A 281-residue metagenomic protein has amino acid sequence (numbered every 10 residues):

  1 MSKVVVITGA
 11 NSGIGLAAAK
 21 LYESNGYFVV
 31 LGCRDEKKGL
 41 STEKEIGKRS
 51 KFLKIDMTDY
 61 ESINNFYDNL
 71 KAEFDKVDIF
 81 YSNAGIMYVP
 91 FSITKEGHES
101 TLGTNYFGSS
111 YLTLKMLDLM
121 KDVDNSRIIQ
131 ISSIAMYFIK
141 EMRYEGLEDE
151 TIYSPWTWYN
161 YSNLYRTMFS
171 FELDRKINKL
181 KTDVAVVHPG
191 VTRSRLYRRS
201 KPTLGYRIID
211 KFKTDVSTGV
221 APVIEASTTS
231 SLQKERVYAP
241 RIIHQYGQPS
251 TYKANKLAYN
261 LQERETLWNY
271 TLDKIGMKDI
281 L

Functional and structural regions predicted by a protein language model:
M1-E73, D78-F80, G85, M136 (+2 more regions): NAD(P)H-dependent oxidoreductase Rossmann-fold/reductase module
F28, N125-R127: Short glycine-centered segments of the SAM/dcSAM-binding site in methyltransferase folds
K71, T104-D124, M136, D174-R175: Amphipathic alpha-helical dimer-interface segment in Rossmann-like NAD(P)H-dependent oxidoreductases
P90-T104, T151-I152: Short alpha-helical oligomerization interface
P90-T94, V123, K140-M142, Y197-R198: Conserved catalytic-core motifs of eukaryotic protein kinase domains, centered on the activation segment
G108-T113, R127, R166, G219 (+1 more regions): Conserved internal alpha-helix within the Rossmann fold of NAD(P)-dependent oxidoreductases
Q130: Carboxylate/His-rich catalytic cores and anion/metal-binding grooves
S133: Residue(s) in the substrate-gating loop at a strand-loop-helix junction that position the organic substrate next
